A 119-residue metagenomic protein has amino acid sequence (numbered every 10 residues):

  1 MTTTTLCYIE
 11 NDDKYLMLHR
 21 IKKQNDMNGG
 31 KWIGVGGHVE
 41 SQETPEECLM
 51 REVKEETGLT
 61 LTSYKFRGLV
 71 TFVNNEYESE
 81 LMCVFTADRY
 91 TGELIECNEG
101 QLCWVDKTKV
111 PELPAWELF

Functional and structural regions predicted by a protein language model:
M1-M17, H38-V39: Conserved N-terminal beta-strand and adjoining loop/helix that marks the start of the Nudix/MutT-like hydrolase domain
M1-T2, E10, D26-M27, Y77-S79 (+1 more regions): A generic fold-level signal
L6-Y8, M17, M82-T86, W104: Conserved hydrophobic/aromatic beta-strand scaffold that supports enzyme active sites
E10-K14, K23, E40, D88-E93 (+1 more regions): Short, charged/polar surface micro-motifs in flexible loops or helix N-caps
Y15-E55, L69: Conserved Nudix-box catalytic region and its N-terminal flanking loop in Nudix hydrolases and closely related
G58-E93, K107-K109: Active-site segment of metal-dependent pyrophosphate-handling enzymes, primarily the Nudix hydrolase catalytic core
V84-T86, I95-F119: NUDIX/MutT-family hydrolases
